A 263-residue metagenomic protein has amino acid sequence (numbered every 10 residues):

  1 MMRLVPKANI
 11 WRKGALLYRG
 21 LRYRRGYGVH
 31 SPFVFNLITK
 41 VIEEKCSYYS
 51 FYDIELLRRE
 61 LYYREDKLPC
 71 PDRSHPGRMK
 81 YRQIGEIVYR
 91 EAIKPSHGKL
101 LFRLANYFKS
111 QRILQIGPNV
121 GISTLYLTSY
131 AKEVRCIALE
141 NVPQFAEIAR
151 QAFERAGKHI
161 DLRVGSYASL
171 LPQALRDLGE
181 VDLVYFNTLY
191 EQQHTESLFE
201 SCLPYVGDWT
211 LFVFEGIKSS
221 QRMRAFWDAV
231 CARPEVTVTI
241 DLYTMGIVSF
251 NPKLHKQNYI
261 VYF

Functional and structural regions predicted by a protein language model:
M1-Y185, L189-L211, K218-F263: A short alpha-helical cap/connector motif
